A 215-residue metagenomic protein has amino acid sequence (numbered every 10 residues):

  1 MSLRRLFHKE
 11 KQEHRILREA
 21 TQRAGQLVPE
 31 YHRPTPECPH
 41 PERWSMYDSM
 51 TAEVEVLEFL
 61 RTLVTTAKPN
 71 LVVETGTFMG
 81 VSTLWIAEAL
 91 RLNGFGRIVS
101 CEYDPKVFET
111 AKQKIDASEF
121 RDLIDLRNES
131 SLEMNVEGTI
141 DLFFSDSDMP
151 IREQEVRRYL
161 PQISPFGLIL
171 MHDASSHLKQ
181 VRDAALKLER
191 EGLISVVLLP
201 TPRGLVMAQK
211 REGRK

Functional and structural regions predicted by a protein language model:
M1-K215: A short alpha-helical cap/connector motif
